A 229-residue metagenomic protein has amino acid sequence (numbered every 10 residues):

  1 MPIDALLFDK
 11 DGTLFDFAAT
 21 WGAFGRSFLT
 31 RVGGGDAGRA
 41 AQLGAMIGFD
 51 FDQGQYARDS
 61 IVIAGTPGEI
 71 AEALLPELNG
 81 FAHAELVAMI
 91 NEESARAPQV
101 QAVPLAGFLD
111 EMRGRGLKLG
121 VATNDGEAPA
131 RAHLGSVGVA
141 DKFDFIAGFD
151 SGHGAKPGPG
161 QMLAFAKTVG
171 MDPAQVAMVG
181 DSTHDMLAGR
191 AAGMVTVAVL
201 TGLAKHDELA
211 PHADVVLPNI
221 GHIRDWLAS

Functional and structural regions predicted by a protein language model:
M1-A5, A19, G34, D110-G114 (+2 more regions): Asp-based, Mg2+/Mn2+-dependent phosphohydrolase catalytic module
I3-R115: N-terminal helical cap/lid subdomain that shapes the substrate entry/recognition surface in HAD-like hydrolases
L7-D9, A122, V179: Generic enzyme active-site microenvironment
T13, T123-D125: Conserved phosphate-coupling serine/threonine residues in phosphotransfer and NTP-handling enzymes
V62, V100-Q101, A122, H153-G154 (+1 more regions): Residues that cap or flank secondary-structure elements
